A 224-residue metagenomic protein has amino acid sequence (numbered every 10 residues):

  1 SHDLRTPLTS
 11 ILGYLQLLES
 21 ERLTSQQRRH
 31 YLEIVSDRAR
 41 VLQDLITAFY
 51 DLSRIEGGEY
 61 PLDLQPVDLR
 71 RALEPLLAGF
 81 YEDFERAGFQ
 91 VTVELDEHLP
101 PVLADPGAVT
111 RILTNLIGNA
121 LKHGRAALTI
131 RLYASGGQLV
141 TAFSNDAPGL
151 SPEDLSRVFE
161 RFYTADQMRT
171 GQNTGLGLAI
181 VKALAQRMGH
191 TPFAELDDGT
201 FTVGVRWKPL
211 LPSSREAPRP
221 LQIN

Functional and structural regions predicted by a protein language model:
E19-S25: Short acidic helix/loop segment immediately C-terminal to the autophosphorylated histidine in two-component histidine
D37-L42: Short alpha-helical segment of the dimerization/phosphotransfer core of two-component systems
G57-L62, P101-A104: Conserved micro-motifs of the catalytic ATP-binding
D63-P66, E85, Q90-P100: Conserved catalytic submotifs in the C-terminal HATPase_c
A126, G189-H190: Conserved glycine-rich
A127-G137: Short beta-strand/loop element within the Bergerat-fold HATPase_c
L150-F162, L221: Short conserved segment of the HATPase_c
